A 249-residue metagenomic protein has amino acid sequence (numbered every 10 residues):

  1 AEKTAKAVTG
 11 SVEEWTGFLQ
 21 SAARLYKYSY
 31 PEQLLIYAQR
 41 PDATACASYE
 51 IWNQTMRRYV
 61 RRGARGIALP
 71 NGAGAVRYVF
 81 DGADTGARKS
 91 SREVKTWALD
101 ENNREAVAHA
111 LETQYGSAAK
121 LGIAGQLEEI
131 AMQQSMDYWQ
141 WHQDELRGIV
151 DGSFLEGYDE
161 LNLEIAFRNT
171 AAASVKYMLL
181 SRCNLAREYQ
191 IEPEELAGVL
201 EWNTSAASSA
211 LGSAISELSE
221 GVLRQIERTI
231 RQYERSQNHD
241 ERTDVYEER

Functional and structural regions predicted by a protein language model:
A1-R249: N-terminal accessory/interface modules of nucleic-acid-binding and processing proteins
